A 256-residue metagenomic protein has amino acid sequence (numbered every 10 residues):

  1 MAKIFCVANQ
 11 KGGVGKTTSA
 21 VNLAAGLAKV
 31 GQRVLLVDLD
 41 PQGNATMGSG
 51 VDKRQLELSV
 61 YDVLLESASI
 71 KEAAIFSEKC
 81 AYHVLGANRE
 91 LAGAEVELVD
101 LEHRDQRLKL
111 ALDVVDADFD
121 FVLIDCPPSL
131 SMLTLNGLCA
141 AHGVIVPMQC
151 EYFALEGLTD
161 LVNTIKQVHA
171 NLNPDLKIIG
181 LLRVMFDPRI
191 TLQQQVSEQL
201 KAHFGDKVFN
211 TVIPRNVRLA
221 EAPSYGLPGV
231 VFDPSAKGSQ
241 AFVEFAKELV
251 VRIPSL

Functional and structural regions predicted by a protein language model:
M1-L256: P-loop NTP-binding core
